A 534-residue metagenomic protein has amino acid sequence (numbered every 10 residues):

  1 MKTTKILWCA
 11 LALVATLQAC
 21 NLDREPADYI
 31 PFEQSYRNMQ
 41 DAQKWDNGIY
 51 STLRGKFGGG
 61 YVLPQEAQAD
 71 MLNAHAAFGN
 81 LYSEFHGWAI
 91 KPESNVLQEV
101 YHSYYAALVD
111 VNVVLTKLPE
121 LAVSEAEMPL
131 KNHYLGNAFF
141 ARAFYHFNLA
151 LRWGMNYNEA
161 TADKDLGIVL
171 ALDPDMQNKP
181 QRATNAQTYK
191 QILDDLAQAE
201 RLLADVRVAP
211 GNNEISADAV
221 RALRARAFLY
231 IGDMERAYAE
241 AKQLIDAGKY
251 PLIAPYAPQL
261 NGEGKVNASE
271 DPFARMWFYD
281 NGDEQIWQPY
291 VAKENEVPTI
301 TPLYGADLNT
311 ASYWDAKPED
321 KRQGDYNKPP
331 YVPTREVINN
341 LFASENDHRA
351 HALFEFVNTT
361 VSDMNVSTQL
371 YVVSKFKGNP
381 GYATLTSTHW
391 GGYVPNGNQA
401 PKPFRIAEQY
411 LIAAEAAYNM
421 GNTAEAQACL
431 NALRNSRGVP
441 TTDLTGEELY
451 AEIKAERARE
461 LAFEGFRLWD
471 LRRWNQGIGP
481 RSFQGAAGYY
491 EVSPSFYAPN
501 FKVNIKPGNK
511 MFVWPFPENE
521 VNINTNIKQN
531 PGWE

Functional and structural regions predicted by a protein language model:
M1-D28: Bacterial Sec-dependent N-terminal signal peptides
C20-A67, A241, L308, S312 (+7 more regions): Membrane-proximal, proline-rich intrinsically disordered regions
A42, I231-G232, Y238-K242, D246-V394 (+7 more regions): Extended ligand-binding clefts on enzyme/binding-domain cores
N80-W153, A183-A186, E200-D205, N396-P401 (+1 more regions): Conserved, well-structured interaction surfaces
L108-V111, Y189, L196, A241 (+2 more regions): Inward-facing hydrophobic residues that define packing positions of alpha-helical scaffold repeats
Y134, A141, N148, S216 (+6 more regions): "A position-specific structural signal for the A-helix of alpha-solenoid helical repeats
